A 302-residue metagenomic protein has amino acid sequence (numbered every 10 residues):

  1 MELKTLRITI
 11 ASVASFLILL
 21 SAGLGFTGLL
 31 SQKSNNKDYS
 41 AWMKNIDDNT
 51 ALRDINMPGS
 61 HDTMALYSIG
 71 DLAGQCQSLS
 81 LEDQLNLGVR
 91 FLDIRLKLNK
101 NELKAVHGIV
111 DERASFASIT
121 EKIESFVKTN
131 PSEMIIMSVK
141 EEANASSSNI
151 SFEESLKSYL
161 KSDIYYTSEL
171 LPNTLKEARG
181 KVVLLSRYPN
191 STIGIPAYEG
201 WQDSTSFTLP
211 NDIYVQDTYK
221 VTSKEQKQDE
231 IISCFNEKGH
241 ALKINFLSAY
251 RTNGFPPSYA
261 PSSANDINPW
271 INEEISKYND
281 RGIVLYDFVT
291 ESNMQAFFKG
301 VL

Functional and structural regions predicted by a protein language model:
M1-S15: N-terminal Sec-pathway targeting helices
L17-L19: Hydrophobic core
A22-F91, L98-T129, M134, S191-P196 (+1 more regions): Long, acidic (Asp/Glu-rich), low-complexity accessory segments flanking structured domains
L98, E141-A143, Y188-N190: Active-site-proximal loop/turn and secondary-structure-junction residues that shape catalytic pockets, frequently
F116-D163: Catalytic cores of phosphodiester-bond-cleaving enzymes
M137, L184, V284: A residue-level signal for conserved active-site and pocket-lining positions in enzyme catalytic cores
L156-E177, I283-L302: C-terminal domain-boundary segment and adjacent tail
Y159-S276: Surface-exposed substrate-engagement region within the catalytic domains of secreted or surface-exposed extracellular
